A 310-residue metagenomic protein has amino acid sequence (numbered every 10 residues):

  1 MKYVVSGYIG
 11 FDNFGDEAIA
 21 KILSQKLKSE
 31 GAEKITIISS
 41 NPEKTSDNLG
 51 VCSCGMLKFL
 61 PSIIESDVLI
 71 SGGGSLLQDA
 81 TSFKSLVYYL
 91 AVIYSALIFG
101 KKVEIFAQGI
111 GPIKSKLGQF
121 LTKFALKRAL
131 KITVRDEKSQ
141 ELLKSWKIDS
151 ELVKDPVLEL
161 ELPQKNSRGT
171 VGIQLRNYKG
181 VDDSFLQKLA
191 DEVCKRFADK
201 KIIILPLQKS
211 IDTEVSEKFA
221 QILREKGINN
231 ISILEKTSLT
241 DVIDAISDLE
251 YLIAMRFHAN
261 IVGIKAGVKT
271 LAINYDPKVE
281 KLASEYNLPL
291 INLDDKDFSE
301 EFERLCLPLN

Functional and structural regions predicted by a protein language model:
M1-N310: Active-site anion-handling motifs in enzyme catalytic cores
